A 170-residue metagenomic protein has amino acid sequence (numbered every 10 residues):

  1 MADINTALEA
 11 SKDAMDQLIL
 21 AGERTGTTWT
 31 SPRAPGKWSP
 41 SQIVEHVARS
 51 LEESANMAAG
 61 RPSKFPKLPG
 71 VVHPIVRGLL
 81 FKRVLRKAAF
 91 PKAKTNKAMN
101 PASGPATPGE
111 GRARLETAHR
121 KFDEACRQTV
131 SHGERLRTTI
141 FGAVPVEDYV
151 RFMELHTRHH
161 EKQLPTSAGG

Functional and structural regions predicted by a protein language model:
M1-A2, L8-A10, V71-R77, R114-A118: Short low-complexity stretches enriched in small and charged residues
M1-A7, P35, P101-A106, E110: Short, charged, low-complexity loops and linkers
M1-R24, Q42-N56, F152-L155: Alpha-helical bundle segments that constitute or directly flank the non-heme di-iron/ferroxidase center
D3, T25-G26, S39, T107 (+1 more regions): Helix N-cap and loop-to-helix transition residues
N5, K12, K37, G109 (+3 more regions): A generic "functional-site adjacency" signal
A14, L20, G78-G133: Acidic/histidine-rich alpha-helical segments that form the ligand environment of transition-metal centers
W29-L85, D123-G170: Short, contiguous alpha-helical
